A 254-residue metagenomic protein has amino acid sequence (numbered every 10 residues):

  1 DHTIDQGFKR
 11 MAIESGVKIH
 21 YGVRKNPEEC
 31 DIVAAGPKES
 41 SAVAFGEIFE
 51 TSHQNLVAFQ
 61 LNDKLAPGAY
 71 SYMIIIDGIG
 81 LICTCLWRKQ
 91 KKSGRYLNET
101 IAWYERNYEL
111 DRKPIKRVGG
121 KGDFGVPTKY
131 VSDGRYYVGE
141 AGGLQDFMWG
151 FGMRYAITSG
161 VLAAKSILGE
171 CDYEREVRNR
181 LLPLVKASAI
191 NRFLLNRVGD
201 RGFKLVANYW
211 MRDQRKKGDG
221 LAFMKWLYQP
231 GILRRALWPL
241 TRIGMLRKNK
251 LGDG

Functional and structural regions predicted by a protein language model:
D1-H2: Active-site-adjacent segment of FAD-dependent monooxygenases/related oxidoreductases
D5-Q6, G150: Conserved glycosyltransferase catalytic-site signature
Q6-V131, G143-Q145: Predominantly flavin-linked oxidoreductase catalytic cores and closely associated redox partners
E14, T158, L162-K165: Charged/polar positions on well-ordered alpha helices
V126-V131, G143, W149, L162-Y209: Active-site-proximal substrate-binding core of FAD-dependent oxidoreductases
R135-Y137: Residue-level marker for buried hydrophobic side chains located in beta-strands that build the well-ordered beta-sheet
G139, G143-T158: Active-site segments that bind and position negatively charged phosphate/pyrophosphate groups
V198-G254: C-terminal auxiliary extensions adjacent to catalytic cores
